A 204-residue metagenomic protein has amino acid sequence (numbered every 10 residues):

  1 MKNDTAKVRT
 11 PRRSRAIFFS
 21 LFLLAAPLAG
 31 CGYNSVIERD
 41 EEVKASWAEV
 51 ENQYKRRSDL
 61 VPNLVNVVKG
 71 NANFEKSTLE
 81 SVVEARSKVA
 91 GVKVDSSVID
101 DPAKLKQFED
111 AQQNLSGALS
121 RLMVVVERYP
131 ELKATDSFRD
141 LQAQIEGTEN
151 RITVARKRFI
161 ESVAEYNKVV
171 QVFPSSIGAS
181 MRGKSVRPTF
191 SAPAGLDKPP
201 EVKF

Functional and structural regions predicted by a protein language model:
K2-F204: A helix-centric hydrophobic-segment signal that preferentially recognizes long, alpha-helical stretches used
